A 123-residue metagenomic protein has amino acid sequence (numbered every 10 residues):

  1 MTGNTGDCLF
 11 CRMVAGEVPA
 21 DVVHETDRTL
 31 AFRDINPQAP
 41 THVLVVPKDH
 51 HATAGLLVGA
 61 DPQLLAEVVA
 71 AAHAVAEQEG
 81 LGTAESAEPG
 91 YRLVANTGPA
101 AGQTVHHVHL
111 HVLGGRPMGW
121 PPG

Functional and structural regions predicted by a protein language model:
M1-G123: HIT superfamily nucleotide-processing domains
